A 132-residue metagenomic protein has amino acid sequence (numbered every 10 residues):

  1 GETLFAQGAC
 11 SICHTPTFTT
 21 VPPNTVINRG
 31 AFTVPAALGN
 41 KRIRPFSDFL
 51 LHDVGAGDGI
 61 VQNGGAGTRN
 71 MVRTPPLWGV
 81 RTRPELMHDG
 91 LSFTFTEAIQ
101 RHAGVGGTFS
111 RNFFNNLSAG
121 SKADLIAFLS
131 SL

Functional and structural regions predicted by a protein language model:
E2-L132: Periplasmic c-type cytochrome electron-transfer domains
